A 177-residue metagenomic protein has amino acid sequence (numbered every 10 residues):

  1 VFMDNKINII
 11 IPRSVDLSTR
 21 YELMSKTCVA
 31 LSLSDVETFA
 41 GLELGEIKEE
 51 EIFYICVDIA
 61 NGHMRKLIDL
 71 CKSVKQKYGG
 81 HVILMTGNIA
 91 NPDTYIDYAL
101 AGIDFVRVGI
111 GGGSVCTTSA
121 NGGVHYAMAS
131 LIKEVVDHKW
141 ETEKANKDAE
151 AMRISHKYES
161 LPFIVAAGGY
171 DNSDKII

Functional and structural regions predicted by a protein language model:
M3-A167, D171-I177: Alpha/beta enzyme core
